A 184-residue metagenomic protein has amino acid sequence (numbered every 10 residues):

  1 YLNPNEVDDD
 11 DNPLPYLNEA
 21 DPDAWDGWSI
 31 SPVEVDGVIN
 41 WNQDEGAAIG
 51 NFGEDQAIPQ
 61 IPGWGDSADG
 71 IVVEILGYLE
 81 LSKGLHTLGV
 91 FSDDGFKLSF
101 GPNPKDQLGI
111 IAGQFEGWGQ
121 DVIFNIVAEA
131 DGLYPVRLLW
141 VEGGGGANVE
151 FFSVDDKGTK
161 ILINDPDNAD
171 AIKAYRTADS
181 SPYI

Functional and structural regions predicted by a protein language model:
Y1-I184: Acidic/polar, compositionally biased interaction segments
